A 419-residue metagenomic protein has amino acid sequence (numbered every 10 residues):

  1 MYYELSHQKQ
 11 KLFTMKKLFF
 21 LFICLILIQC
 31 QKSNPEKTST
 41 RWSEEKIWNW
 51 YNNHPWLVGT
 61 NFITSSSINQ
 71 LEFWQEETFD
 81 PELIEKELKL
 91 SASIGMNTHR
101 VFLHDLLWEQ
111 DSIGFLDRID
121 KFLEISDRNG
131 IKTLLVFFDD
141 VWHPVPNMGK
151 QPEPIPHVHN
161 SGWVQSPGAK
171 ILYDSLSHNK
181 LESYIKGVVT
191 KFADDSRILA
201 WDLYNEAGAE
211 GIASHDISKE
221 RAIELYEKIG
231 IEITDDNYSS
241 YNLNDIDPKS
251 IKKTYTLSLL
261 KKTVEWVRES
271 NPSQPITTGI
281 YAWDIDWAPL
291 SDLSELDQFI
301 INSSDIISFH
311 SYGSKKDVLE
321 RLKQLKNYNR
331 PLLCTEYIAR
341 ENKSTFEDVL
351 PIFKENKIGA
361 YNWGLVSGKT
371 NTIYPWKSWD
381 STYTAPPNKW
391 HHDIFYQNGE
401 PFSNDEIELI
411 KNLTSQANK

Functional and structural regions predicted by a protein language model:
M1-M15: N-terminal secretory signal peptides that target proteins for export/translocation
K16-L21: Sec-dependent signal peptide recognition, specifically the positively charged N-region followed immediately by
I28-Q29: C-terminal motif of bacterial Sec signal peptides marking the signal peptidase cleavage site
K37-S304, K315-D317, Y328, Y337 (+5 more regions): Active-site mouth of glycoside hydrolases
P331-L333: Catalytic His-Asp charge-relay segment
